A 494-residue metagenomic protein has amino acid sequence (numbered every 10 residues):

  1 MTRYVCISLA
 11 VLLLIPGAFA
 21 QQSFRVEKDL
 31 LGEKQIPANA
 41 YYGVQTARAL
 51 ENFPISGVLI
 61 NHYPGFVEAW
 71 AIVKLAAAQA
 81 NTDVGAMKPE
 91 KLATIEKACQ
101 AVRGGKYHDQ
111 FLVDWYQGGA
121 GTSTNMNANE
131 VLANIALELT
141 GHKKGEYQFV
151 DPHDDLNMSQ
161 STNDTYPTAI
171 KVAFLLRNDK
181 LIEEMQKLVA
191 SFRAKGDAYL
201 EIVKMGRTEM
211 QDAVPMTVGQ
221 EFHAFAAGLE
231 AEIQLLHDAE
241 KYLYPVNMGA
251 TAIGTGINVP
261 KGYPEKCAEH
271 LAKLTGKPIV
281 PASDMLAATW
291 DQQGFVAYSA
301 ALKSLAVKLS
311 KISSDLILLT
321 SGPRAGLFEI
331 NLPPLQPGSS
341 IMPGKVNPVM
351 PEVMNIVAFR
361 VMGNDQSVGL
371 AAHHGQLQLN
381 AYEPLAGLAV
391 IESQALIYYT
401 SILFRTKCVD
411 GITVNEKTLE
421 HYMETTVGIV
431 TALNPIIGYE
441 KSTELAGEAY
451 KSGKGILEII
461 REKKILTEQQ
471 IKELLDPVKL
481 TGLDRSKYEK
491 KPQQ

Functional and structural regions predicted by a protein language model:
M1-V5: Positively charged n-region of N-terminal signal peptides that target proteins for export
C6-G17: Bacterial N-terminal signal peptides
Q21-Q494: Conserved, well-structured ligand/cofactor-binding cores
